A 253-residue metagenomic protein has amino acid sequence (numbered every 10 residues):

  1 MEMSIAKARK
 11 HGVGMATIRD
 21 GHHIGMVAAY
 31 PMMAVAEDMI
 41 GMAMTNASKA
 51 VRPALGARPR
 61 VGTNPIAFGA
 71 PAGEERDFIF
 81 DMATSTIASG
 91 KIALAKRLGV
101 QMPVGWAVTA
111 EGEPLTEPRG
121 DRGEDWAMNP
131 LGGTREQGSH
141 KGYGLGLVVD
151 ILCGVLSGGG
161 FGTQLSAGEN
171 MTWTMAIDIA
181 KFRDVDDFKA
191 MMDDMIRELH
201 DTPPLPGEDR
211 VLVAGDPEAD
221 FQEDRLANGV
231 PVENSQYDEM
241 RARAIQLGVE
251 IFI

Functional and structural regions predicted by a protein language model:
M1-F78: A glycine-rich, acidic short-motif signal
M3, G25, A29, T63 (+6 more regions): Conserved active-site and cofactor/substrate-binding residues in soluble primary-metabolism enzymes
G14-R19, P130-G132, T174-A180: Short glycine-rich or small-residue beta-strand-to-loop segments that form or flank ligand, phosphate, metal/Fe-S
I24-M26, V51, I87-A88, F182-D184 (+1 more regions): Flexible loop/turn segments at secondary-structure boundaries
D38-A50, V149-A167: Glycine-rich phosphate/pyrophosphate-binding loops and their adjacent beta-strand/loop elements at enzyme active sites
V51-G123: Phosphate/diphosphate-binding glycine-rich loops and adjacent basic-rich segments that engage nucleotide
V100-F161: Secondary-shell segments that build the walls of catalytic and ion/ligand-binding clefts
I151-G154, G162-I253: Catalytic-core signal marking the mid-to-C-terminal active-site face
